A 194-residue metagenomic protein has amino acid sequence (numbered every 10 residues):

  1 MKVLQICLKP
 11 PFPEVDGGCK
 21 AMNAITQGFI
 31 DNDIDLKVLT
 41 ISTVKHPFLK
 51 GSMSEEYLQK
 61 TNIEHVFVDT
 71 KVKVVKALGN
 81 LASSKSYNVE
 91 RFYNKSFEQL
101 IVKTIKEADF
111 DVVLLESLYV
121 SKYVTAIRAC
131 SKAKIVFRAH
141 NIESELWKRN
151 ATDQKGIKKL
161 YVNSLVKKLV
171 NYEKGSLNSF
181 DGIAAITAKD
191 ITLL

Functional and structural regions predicted by a protein language model:
M1-E64, K106-A108: N-terminal subdomain of nucleotide-sugar transferases
K2, D111-V112, G182: Structural motif
M22, H46-P47, V120-V124, I191: Short, well-ordered alpha-helical microsegments
I41, E116-S117, H140, A185-T187: Replace "coordinates the UDP/GDP/TDP-sugar" with "coordinates nucleotide-activated sugar donors
T43-K103: A conserved catalytic-core segment of Leloir-type glycosyltransferases
V75-Y87, V136-N171: Acceptor-binding helix/loop patch of EC 2.4 sugar-transfer enzymes, predominantly nucleotide-sugar-dependent
I101-K122, K134-V136: Short N-terminal targeting/anchoring amphipathic segment
Y123, V170-L194: A short, active-site helix/loop in glycosyltransferases that binds the activated sugar's phosphate group
